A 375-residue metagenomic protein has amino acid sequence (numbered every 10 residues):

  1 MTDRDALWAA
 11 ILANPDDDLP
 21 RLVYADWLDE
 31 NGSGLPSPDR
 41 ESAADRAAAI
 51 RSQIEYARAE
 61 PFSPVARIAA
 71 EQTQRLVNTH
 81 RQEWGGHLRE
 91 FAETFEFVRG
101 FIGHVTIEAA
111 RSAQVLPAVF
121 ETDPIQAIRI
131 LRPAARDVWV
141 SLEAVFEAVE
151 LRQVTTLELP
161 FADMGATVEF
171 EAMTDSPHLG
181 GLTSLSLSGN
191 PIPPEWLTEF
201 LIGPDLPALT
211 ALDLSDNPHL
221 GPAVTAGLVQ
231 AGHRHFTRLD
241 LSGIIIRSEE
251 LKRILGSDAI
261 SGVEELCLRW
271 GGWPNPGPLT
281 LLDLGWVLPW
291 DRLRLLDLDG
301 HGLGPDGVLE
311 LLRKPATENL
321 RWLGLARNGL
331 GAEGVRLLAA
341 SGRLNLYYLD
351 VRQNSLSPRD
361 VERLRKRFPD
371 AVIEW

Functional and structural regions predicted by a protein language model:
T2-F95: Extended, charge-rich alpha-helical interface modules
V65-D175, L179-S184, S188-G189, G262-L282 (+2 more regions): LRR N-terminal entry segment and analogous cap-like coil->beta motifs
R89-E93, A110-V119, D137-E147, A166-D175 (+7 more regions): Leucine-rich repeat
V98-I102, E121-R129, V149-T156, P177-S184 (+7 more regions): Leucine-rich repeat
H104-V115, I128-V138, T156-G165, S184-I192 (+11 more regions): Concave beta-strand-loop units of leucine-rich repeat
